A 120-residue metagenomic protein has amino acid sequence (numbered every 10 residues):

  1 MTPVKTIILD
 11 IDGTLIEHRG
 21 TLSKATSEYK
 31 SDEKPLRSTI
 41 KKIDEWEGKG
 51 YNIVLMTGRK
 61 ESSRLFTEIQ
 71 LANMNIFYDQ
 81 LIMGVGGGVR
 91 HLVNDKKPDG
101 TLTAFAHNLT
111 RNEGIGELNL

Functional and structural regions predicted by a protein language model:
M1-L120: HAD-like aspartate-dependent phosphatase fold
